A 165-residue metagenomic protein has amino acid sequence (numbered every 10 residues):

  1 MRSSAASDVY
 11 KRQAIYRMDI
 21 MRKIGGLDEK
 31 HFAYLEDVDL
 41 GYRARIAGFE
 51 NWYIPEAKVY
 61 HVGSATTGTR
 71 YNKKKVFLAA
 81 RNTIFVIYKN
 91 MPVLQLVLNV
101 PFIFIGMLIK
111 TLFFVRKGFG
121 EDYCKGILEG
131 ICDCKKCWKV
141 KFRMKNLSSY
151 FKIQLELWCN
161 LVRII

Functional and structural regions predicted by a protein language model:
M1-A6, Y10-Q13: Single conserved hydrophobic/aromatic residue that forms the stacking wall/gate of nucleotide- or nucleobase-binding
R12-G25: Conserved nucleotide-sugar donor-binding and metal-coordinating catalytic region shared by glycosyltransferases
M21-R22, F32, Y60: Nucleotide phosphate-binding site architecture
A33-D39, K75: Acidic donor-binding loop at a coil-to-helix junction in glycosyltransferase catalytic cores that engages
D37-R43, V59: Short active-site alpha-helical segment characteristic of glycosyltransferases and processive polysaccharide synthases
N51-W138, F142-M144, S148-L155: Active-site-adjacent helix/loop segment of glycosyltransferases that harbors family-specific signature motifs
